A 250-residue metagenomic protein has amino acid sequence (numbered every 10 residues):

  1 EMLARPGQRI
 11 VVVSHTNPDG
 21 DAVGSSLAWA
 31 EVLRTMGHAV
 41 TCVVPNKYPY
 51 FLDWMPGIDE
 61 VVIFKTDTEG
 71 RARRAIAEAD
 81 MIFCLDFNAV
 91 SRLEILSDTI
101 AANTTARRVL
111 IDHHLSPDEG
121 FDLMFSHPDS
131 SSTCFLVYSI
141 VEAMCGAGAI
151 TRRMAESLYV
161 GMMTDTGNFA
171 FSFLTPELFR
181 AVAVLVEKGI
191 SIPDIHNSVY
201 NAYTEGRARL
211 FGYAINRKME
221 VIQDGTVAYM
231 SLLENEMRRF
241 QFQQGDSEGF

Functional and structural regions predicted by a protein language model:
E1-T16, S25-P56, E60, G70-R74 (+2 more regions): Hydrophobic helix-and-loop "lid/oligomerization" segment in the mid-to-C-terminal part of catalytic domains
V13, F83-D86, L110-D112, G161 (+1 more regions): Short beta-strand segments
T16-P18, F87-V90, H114-S116, E234-E236: Short glycine-rich anion-binding loops that position phosphate/pyrophosphate groups of nucleotides and phosphorylated
G20-A22: A short, glycine/small-residue-rich beta-strand->loop->alpha-helix junction that serves as a flexible
E60-G70, F125-D129: Short acidic-hydrophobic, aromatic-tinged amphipathic segments that line or gate anion-handling sites
T68-E69, D80-S97, V109: Glycine-rich phosphate-binding loops that contact phosphosugars or nucleotide phosphates
I76-A77, D98-A106: Short, conserved loop/helix-junction motifs that constitute active-site signature segments in enzyme catalytic cores
I111-A181: Short alpha-helices
